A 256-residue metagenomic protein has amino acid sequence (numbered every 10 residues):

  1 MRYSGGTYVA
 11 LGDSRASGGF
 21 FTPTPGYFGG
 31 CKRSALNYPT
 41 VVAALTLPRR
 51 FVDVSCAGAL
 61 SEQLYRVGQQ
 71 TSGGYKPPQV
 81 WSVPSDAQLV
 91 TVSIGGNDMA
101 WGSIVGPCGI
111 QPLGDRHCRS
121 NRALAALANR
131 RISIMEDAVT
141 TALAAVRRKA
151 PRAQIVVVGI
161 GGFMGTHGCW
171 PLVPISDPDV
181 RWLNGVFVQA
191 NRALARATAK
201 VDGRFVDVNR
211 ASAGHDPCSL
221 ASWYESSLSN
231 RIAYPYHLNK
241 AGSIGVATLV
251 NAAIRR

Functional and structural regions predicted by a protein language model:
M1-G58, G109-L113: Serine-esterase "nucleophile elbow" of acetyl-processing enzymes
M1-T7, Q70, G74-T91, T140-R152 (+1 more regions): Short amphipathic alpha-helices and their capping/turn segments at secondary-structure boundaries
T7-G12, A16-G18, R50-S55, Q88-S93 (+4 more regions): Structural recognition of the beta-strand scaffold that forms the well-ordered cores of secreted hydrolase catalytic
G19, G73-R130, G162: Oxyanion-hole/transition-state-stabilizing segment in secreted/luminal serine hydrolases and related acyltransferases
V41-R49, D137-Q154, Q189-D207: A structural motif corresponding to the C-terminal end of an alpha-helix and its immediate exit/capping segment
A57-P77, P217-N230: Charged, often glycine-rich, active-site loop that binds/positions anionic groups
C118-A138, P178-L183: Surface-exposed cleft-lining segments at the edges of enzyme active sites
I160-R256: Catalytic His-Asp segment of secreted/periplasmic serine-dependent ester chemistry enzymes
